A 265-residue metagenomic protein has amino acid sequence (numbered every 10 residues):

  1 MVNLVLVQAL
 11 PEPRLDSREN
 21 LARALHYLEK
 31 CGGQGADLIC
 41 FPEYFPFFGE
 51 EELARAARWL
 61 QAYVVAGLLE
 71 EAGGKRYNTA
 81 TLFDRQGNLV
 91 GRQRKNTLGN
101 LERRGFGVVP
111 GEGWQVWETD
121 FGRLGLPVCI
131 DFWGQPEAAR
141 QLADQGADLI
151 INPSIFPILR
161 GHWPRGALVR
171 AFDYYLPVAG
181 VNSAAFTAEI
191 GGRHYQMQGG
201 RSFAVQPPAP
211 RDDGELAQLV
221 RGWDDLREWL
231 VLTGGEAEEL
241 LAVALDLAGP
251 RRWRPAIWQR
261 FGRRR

Functional and structural regions predicted by a protein language model:
M1-L6: Extreme N-terminal starter segment of soluble prokaryotic enzymes
V7, Q93, W117, V181 (+1 more regions): Hydrophobic residues at beta-strand termini and immediately following loops that shape nucleotide-binding pockets
A9, Y44, D131-F132, I155-F156 (+1 more regions): Active-site metal-binding loops of divalent metal-dependent hydrolases
L10-L21, L126-W133: Active-site mouth loops of central-metabolism enzymes
P13-R92, F156-P177: Cys-nucleophile CN-hydrolase/nitrilase-fold catalytic domain and related Cys-dependent amidase chemistry that acts on
V65-G67, N152-P153, G180-V181, V205: Generic beta-sheet signal
A72-D148, S154-V169, Q198, Q218-W229 (+2 more regions): Active-site catalytic loop in hydrolytic enzyme cores
V116, S183-R265: C-terminal beta-strand edge segments of enzyme domains
